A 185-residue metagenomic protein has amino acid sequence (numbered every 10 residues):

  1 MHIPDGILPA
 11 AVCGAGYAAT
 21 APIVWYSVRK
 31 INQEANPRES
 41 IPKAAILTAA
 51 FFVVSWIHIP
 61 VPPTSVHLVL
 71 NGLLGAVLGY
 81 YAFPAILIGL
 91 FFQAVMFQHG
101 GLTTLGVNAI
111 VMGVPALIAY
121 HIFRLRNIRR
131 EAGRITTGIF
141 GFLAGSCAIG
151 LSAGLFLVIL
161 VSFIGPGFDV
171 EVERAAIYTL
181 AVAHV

Functional and structural regions predicted by a protein language model:
H2-L73: Hydrophobic transmembrane alpha-helices
P37-I46, V69-L70, P84-L87, G106-G113 (+1 more regions): Cytoplasmic-side transmembrane-helix entry/capping segments in multi-pass membrane proteins
T48-F52, A82-V95: Small-polar-interrupted transmembrane alpha-helices in polytopic inner-membrane proteins
W56-T64, I88-A119: Interfacial aromatic-anchored transmembrane helix boundaries in multi-pass membrane proteins
L74-Y81: Alpha-helix C-terminal capping segments
A109-L157: Short helix-perturbing small/polar motifs within transmembrane alpha-helices
F140-G150, F168-V185: C-terminal transmembrane helix-loop-helix hairpin of multi-pass membrane proteins
L157-G167: Membrane-helix interface motif
